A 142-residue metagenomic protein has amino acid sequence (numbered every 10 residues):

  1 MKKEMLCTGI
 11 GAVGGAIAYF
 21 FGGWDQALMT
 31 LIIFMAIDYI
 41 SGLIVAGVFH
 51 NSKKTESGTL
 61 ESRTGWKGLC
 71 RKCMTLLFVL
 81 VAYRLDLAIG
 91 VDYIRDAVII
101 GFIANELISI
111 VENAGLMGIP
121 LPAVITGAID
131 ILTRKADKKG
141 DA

Functional and structural regions predicted by a protein language model:
A12-I17, L80, R84: Alpha-helical transmembrane segments of multipass membrane proteins
I17-L28, L85-I94: Helix-coil boundary and interhelical linker segments in multi-pass alpha-helical membrane proteins
L31-G42, T75, V79-Y83, G101-S109: Alpha-helical transmembrane segments of multi-pass membrane proteins
S41-F49, S109-L116: Alpha-helical transmembrane segments and their lipid-water interface positions in multi-pass membrane proteins
V45-S57, P120-P122: Juxtamembrane helix-loop transition segments at the membrane interface in multi-pass membrane proteins
S52-T75: Juxtamembrane helix-capping/reentrant segments at transmembrane boundaries
A88-L116: Hydrophobic alpha-helical transmembrane segments and immediately flanking/interface helices in integral membrane
L107-K139: Canonical alpha-helical transmembrane segment with a positive-inside/aromatic-interface signature
